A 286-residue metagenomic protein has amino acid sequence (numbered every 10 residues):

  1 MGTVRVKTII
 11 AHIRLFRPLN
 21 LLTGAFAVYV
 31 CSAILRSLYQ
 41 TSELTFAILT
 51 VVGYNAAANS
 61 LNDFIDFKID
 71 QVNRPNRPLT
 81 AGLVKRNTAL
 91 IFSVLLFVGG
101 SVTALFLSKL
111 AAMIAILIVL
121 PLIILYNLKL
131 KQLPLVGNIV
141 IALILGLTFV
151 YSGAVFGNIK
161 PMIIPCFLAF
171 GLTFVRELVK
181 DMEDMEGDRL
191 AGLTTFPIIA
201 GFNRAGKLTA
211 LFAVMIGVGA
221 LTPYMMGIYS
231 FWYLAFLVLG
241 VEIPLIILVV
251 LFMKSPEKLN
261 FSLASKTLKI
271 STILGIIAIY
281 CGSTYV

Functional and structural regions predicted by a protein language model:
G2-I13, L19-L22, V94-F97, L128 (+1 more regions): C-terminal membrane-associated helical module and adjoining short loops/tails
V4-R14, L79-K160, I164-P165: Intramembrane alpha-helical segments
I9-L19, T45, L49, A57: Residue-level signal for short hydrophobic patches within transmembrane helices of multi-pass membrane transporters
L22-C31, T80-A81, I139-F156, P197-F202 (+1 more regions): Small-residue-rich segments of transmembrane alpha-helices in multi-pass membrane proteins, especially helix faces
A25-I65, Q71, F97-S101, L105 (+2 more regions): Membrane-embedded alpha-helical segments that form the functional core of polytopic membrane enzymes, especially those
L38-Y39, I65-I69, N73, A111-A112 (+5 more regions): Membrane-interfacial segments
L49-T50, F67-I116, L193-Y229: Multi-pass membrane catalytic core of lipid/isoprenoid biosynthesis enzymes
